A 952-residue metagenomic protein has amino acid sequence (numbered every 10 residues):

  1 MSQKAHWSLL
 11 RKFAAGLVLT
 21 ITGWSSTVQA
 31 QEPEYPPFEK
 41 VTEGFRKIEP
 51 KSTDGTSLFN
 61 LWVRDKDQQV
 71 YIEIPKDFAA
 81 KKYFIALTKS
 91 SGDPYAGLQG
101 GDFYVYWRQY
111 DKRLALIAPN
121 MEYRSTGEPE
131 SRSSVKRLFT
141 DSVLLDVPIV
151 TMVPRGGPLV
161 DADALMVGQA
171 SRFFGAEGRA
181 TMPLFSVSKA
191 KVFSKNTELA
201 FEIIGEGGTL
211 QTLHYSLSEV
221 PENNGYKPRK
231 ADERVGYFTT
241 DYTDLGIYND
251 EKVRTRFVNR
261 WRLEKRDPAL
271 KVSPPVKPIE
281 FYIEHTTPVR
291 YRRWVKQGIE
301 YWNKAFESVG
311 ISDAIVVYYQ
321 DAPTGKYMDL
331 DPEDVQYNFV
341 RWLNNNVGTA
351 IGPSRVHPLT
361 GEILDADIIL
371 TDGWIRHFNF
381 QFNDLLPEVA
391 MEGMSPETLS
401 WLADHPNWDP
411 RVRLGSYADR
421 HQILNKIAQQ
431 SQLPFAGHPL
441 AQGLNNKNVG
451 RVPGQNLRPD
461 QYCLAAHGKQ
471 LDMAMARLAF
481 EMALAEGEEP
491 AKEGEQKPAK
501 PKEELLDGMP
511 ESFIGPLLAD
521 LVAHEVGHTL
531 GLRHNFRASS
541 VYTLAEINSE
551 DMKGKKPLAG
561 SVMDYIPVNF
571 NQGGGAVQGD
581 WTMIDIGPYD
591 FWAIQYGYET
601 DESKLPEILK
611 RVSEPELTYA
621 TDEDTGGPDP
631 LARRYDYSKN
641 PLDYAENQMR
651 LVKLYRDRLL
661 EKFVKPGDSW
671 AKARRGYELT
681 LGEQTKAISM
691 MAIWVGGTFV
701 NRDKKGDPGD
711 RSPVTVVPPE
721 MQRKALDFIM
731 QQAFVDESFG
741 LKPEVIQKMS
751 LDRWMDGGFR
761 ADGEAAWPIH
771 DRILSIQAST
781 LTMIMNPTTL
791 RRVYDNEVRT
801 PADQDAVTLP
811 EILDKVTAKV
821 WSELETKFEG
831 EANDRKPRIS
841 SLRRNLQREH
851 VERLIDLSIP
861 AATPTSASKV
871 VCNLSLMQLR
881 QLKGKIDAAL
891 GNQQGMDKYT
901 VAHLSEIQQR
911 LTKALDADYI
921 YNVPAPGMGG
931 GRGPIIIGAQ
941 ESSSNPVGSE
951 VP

Functional and structural regions predicted by a protein language model:
M1-L9: N-terminal secretory signal peptides that target proteins for export/translocation
K12-G23: Bacterial N-terminal signal peptides
S25-A30: Boundary at the C-terminal end of the N-terminal hydrophobic targeting segment
Q31-T287, A305, V309, Q320-M509 (+8 more regions): Auxiliary tRNA-acceptor-end handling modules of aminoacyl-tRNA synthetases
A79, R290-A314: Zn2+-dependent metallopeptidase catalytic core
Q297-N303, G361, D520-N535: Active-site recognition of the HExxH zinc-binding catalytic motif
S308-P323, H534-A545: Short, glycine/acidic-rich hinge or "gate" loops at secondary-structure transitions that mediate conformational
L440-E493, K497-F513, A538-P952: Conserved catalytic/binding loops enriched for acidic/polar residues
